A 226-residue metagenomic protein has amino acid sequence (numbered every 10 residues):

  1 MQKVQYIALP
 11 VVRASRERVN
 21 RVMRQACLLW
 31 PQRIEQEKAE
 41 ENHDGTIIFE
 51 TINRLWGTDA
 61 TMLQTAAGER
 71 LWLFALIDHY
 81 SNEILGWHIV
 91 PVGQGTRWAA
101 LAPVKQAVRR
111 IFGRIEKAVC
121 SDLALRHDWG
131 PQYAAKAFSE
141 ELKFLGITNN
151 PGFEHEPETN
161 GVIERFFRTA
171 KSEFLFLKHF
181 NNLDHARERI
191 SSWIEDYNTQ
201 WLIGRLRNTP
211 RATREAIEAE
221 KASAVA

Functional and structural regions predicted by a protein language model:
M1-L55, E156-P157, P210-A222: Basic, flexible linker segments flanking DNA-binding modules in nucleic acid-interacting mobile-element proteins
M1-V4, V19, D59, L76 (+10 more regions): Mobile genetic element proteins and their domesticated derivatives, centered on retroelements and DNA transposons
R33, I89, D122-W129, K143-V162 (+1 more regions): RNase H-like polynucleotidyl transferase catalytic core
R54, E83, L101-V108, E140 (+1 more regions): Retroviral integrase
L55-G86, P91-G93: An active-site-proximal beta-strand-loop segment
E69, H88-K117: Active-site beta-loop-alpha junctions of metal-dependent nucleic acid enzymes, especially the RNase H-like/DDE
R114-A134, F153-P157, R207-A212: Acidic/histidine-rich, metal-coordinating catalytic segments
K143-I147, T169-A226: C-terminal domain-tail junction helix/linker
